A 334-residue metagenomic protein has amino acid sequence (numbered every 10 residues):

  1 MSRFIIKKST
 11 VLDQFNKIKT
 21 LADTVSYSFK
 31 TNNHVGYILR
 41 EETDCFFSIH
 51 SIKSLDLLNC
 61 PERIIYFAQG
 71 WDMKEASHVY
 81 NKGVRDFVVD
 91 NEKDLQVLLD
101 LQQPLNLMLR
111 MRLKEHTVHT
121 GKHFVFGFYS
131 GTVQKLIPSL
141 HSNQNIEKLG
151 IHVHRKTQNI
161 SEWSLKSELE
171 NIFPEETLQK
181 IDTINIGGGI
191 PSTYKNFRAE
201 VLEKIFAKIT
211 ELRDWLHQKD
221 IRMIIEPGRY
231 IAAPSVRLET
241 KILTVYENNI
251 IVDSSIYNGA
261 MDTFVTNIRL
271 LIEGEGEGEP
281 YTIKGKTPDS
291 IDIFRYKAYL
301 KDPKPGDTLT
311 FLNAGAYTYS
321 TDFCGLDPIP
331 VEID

Functional and structural regions predicted by a protein language model:
M1-L105, H141-E147, L178, P303 (+1 more regions): A charged N-terminal "starter" segment
V11, S51, V79, L109 (+5 more regions): Conserved, mostly hydrophobic/aromatic
S28-H34, H50-S54, Q69-W71, D90-D94 (+6 more regions): Active-site beta-loop-alpha junctions enriched in small/polar residues
F47-S48, L107, I184, M223: Residue-level marker for buried hydrophobic side chains located in beta-strands that build the well-ordered beta-sheet
A76-K82, K114-G121: Acidic/polar active-site rim loop that often engages polyanionic ligands
N81, L101-Q102, V118, N185 (+2 more regions): Solvent-exposed alpha-helices and their adjacent loops that cap or buttress functional pockets in soluble metabolic
E115-Y246: Active-site loop/helix belt of alpha/beta enzymes
R222-D334: Charged (often Lys/Glu-rich) extended helix/loop segments that serve as interaction or gating elements
